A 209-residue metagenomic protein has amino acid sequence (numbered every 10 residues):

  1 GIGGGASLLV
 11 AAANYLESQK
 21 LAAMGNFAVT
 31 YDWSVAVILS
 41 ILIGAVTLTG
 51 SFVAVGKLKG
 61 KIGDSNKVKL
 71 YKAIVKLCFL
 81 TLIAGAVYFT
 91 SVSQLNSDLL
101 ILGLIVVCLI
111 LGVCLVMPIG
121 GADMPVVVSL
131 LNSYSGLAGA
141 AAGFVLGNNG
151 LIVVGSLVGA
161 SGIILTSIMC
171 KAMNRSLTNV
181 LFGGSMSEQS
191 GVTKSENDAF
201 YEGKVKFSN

Functional and structural regions predicted by a protein language model:
G1-N209: Hydrophobic packing and interface segments
